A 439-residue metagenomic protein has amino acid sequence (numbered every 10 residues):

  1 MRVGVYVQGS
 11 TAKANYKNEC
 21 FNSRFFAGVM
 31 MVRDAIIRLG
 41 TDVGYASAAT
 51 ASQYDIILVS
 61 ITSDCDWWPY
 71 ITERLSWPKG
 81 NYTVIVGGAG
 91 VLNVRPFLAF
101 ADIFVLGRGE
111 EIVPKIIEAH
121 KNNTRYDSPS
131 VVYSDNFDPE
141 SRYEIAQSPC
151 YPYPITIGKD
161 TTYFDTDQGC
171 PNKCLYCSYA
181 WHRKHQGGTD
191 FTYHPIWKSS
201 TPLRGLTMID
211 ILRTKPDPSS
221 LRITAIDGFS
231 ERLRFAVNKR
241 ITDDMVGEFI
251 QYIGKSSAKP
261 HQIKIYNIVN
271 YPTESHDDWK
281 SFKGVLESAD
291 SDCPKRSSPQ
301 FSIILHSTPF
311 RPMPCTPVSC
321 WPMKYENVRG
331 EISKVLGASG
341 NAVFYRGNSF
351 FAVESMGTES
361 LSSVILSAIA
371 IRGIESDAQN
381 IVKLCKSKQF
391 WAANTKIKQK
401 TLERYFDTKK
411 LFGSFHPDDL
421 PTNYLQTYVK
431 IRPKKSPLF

Functional and structural regions predicted by a protein language model:
M1-R2, T11-K17, P129-T166, K434-F439: N-terminal [4Fe-4S]-dependent radical SAM core
V5, A338-F439: Radical SAM enzyme core and accessory elements
V5-Y6, I56, Q186-I304, P312: Conserved SAM/AdoMet-binding glycine-rich loop
A12-N15, N93-P96, N172, E231-V237 (+4 more regions): Flexible glycine/acidic-rich beta-alpha junction loops that bind and position SAM and/or redox cofactors in anaerobic
E19-N22, F26, I155-G188: Canonical Radical SAM [4Fe-4S] cluster-binding loop centered on the CxxxCxxC motif and its immediate flanking residues
N22-V32, W68-E73, F191, T242-F249 (+2 more regions): Well-ordered, non-membrane alpha-helical segments in soluble/globular domains
A35-Q53: A short, well-structured beta->alpha microelement
S47-P139, M313-S360, R372-G373, Q379-K383: Glycine-rich beta-alpha loop elements in corrinoid/cobalamin-binding modules across cobalamin-dependent enzymes
